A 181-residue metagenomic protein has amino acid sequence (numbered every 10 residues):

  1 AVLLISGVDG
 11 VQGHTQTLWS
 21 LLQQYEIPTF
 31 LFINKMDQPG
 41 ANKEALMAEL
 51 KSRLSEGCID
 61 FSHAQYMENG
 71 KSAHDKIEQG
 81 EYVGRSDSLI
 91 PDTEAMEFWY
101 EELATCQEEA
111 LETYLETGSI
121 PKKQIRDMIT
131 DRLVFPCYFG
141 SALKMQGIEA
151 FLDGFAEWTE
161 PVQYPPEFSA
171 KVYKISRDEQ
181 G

Functional and structural regions predicted by a protein language model:
A1-G181: Structural and coupling elements of P-loop NTPases
